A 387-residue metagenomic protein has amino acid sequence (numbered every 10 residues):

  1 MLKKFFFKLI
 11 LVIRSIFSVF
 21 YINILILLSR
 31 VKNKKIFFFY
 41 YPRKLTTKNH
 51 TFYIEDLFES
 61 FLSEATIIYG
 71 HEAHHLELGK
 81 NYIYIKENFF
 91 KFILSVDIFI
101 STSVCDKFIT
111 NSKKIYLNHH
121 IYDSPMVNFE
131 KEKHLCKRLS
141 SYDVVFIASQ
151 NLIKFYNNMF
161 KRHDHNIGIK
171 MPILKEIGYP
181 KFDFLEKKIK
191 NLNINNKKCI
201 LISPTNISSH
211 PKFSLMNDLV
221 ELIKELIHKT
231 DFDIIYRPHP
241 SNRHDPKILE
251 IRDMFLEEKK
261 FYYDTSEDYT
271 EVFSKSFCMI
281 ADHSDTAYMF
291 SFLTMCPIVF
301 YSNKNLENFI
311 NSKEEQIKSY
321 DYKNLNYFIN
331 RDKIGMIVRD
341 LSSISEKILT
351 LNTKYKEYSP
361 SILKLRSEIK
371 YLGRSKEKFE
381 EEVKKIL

Functional and structural regions predicted by a protein language model:
M1-K44, V383: Membrane-proximal basic amphipathic "stem/tether" segments
I26-L27, K35-E186: Active-site and donor-binding regions of nucleotide-sugar-utilizing enzymes
T47-F61, K170, L174-R252, V338-D340 (+2 more regions): Conserved catalytic-core segment of nucleotide-activated headgroup transferases in glycan assembly
I83-E87, I177, K260-S266, K333-S343: Short acidic-hydrophobic, aromatic-tinged amphipathic segments that line or gate anion-handling sites
I85-L94, H244-Y288, L293: Donor nucleotide-activated moiety binding/catalytic core segment of transferases that use nucleotide-activated donors
V104-H119, P125, S266-K313: A donor-sugar binding/catalytic signature common to diverse glycosyltransferases and related nucleotide-sugar
L139, D285-S367: Catalytic binding pocket for nucleotide-activated donors in carbohydrate/polymer assembly enzymes
Y371-L387: C-terminal alpha-helical cap of glycosyltransferases
